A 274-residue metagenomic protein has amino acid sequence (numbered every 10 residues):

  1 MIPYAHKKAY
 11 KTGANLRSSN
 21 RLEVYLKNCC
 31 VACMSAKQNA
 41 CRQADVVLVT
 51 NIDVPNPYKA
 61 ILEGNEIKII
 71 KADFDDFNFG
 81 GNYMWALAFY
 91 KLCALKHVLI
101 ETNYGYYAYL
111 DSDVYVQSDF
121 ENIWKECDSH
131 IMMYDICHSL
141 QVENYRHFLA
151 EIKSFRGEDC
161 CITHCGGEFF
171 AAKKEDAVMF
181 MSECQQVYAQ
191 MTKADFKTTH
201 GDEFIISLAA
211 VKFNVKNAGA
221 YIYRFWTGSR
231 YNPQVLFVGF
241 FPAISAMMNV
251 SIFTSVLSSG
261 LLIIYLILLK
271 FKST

Functional and structural regions predicted by a protein language model:
M1-F79, I100-N103, I264-S273: N-terminal anchoring/stem segment of glycosyltransferases
E23-L26, C30-C33, F77-A108, N122 (+1 more regions): A conserved donor-nucleotide-binding helix/loop in the catalytic core of Leloir-type glycosyltransferases
D75-G80, S139-Q141, Y223-G228: A short acidic, often aromatic-flanked loop/helix-cap motif at beta-alpha or helix-coil junctions that lines enzyme
N82-K91, R146-A150, Q234-F237: Short, surface-exposed amphipathic charged segments that create phosphate/polyanion-binding patches used for binding
K91-V142: GT-A fold catalytic core of metal-dependent nucleotide-sugar glycosyltransferases, centered on the diacidic
F120-V187: Conserved catalytic core of nucleotide-sugar-dependent glycosyltransferases
C160-M248: Catalytic core and acceptor-binding pocket of nucleotide-sugar-dependent glycosyltransferases
V235-T274: Long, low-complexity C-terminal extensions of enzymes
